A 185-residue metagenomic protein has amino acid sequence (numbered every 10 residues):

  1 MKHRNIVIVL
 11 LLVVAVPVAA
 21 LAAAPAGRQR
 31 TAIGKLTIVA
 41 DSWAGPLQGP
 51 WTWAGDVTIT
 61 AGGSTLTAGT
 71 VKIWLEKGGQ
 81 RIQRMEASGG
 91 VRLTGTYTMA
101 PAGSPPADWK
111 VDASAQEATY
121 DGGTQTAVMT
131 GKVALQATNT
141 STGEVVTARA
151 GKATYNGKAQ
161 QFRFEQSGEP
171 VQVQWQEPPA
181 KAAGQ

Functional and structural regions predicted by a protein language model:
M1-Q185: Mature-chain termini and adjacent capping regions
